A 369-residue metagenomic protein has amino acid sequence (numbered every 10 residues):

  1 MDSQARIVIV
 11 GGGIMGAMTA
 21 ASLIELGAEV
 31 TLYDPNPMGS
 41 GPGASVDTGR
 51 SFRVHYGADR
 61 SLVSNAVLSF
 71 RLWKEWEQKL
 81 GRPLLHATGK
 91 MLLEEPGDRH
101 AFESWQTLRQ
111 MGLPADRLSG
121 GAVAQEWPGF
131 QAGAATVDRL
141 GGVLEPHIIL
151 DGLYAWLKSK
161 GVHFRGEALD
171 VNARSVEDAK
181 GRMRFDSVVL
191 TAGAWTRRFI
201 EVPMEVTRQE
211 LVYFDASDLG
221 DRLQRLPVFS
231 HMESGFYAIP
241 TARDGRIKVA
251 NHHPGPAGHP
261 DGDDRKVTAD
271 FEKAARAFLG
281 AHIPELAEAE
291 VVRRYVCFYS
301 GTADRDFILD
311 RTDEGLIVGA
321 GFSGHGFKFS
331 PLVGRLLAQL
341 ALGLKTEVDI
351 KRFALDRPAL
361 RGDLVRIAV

Functional and structural regions predicted by a protein language model:
A5-T31: N-terminal Rossmann-like FAD-binding beta1-loop-alpha1 element of flavoenzymes
A21-L26, P83-H86, A194-E314: Active-site substrate-recognition segment that forms the wall of the catalytic cavity or substrate channel
I24-S45: Glycine-rich FAD pyrophosphate-binding loop
G49-E126, G235: Dinucleotide-binding Rossmann-like beta1-alpha1 core, especially the glycine-rich loop that anchors the ADP
E95-K160, R165, N172, G301: Flavin (FAD/FMN) cofactor-binding and adjacent substrate-gating region of FAD-dependent oxidoreductase domains
E145-G220: Predominantly flavin-linked oxidoreductase catalytic cores and closely associated redox partners
F278-V369: C-terminal catalytic lobe of FAD-dependent flavoproteins
